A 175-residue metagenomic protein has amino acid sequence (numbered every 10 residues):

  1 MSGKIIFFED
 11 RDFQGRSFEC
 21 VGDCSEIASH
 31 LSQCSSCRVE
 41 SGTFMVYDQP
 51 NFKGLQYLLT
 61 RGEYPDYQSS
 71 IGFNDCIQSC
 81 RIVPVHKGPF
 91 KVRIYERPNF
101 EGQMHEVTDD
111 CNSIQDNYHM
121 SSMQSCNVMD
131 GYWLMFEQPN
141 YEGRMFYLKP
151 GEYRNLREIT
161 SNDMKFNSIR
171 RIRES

Functional and structural regions predicted by a protein language model:
M1-S175: Compact beta-sheet-dominated domain cores in extracellular/mature segments
